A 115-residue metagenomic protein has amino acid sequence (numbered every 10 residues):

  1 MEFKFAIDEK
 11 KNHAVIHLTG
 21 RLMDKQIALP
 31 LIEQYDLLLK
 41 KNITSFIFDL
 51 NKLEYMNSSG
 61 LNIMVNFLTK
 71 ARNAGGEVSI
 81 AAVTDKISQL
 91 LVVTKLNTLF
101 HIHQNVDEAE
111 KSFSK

Functional and structural regions predicted by a protein language model:
F3-E33: STAS-typified acidic loop motif
L22-F100: Amphipathic alpha-helical interaction surfaces in cytosolic regulatory modules
H101-N105: Short acidic-hydrophobic, aromatic-tinged amphipathic segments that line or gate anion-handling sites
S114-K115: A short, charged, amphipathic alpha-helix used as a generic interaction element across diverse proteins
